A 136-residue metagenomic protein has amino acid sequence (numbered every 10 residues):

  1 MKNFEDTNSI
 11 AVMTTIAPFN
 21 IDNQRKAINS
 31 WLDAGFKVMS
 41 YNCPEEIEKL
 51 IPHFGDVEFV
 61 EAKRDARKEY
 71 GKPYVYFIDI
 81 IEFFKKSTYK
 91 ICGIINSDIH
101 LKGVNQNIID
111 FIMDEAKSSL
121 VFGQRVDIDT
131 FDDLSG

Functional and structural regions predicted by a protein language model:
M1-I28: N-proximal low-complexity "stem/linker" segments adjacent to membrane-targeting elements
I10-A11, I91-G93: Structural motif
T14-I16, S40-P44: Short beta-strand/turn micro-motifs composed of small residues that flank or help shape donor/cofactor-binding pockets
K26-V38: Short, acidic, metal-binding catalytic loop of nucleotide-sugar glycosyltransferases
N42-I47, R125-I128: Short, polar loop motifs at secondary-structure junctions
P44-C92, G103: Active-site-proximal specificity loops/subdomain of glycosyltransferases
I94-D98: Active-site acidic Asp-centered loop
H100-G136: Conserved catalytic core of nucleotide-sugar-dependent glycosyltransferases
